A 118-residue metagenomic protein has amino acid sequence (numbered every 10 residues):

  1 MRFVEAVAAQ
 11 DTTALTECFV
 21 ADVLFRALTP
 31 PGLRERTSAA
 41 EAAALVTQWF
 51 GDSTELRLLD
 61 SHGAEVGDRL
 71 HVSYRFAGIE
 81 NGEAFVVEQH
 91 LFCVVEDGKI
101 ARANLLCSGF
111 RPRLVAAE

Functional and structural regions predicted by a protein language model:
M1-D11, C18: Short, aromatic-enriched amphipathic alpha-helices that serve as compact interaction elements
T12-G67: A solvent-exposed, acidic/Ser-Thr-rich amphipathic alpha-helical stretch
A43-E118: A beta-strand edge to alpha-helix "cap/lid" segment located at domain peripheries
